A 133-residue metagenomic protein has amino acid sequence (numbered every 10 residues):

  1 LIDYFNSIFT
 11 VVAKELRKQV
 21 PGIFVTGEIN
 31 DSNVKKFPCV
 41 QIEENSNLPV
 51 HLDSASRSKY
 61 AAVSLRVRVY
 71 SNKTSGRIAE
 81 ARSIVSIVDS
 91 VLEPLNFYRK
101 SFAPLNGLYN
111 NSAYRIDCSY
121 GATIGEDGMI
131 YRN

Functional and structural regions predicted by a protein language model:
L1-F24, S46-N133: Charged, amphipathic alpha-helical segments and their flanking helix caps
V25-K35: Short acidic low-complexity segments
K35-S46: A short, hydrophobic beta-strand-centered structural micro-motif
